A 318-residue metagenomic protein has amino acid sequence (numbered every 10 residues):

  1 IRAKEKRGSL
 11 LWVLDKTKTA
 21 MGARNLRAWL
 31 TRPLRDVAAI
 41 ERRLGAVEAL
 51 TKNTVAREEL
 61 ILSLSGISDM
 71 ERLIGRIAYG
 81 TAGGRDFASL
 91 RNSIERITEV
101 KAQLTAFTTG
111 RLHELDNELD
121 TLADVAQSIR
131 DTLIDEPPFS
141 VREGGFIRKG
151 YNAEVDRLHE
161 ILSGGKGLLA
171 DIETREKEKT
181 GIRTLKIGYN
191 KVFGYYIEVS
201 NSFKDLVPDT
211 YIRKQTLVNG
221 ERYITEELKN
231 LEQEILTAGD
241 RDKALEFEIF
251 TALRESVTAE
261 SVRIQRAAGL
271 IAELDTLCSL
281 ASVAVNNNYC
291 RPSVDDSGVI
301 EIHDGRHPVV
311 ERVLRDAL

Functional and structural regions predicted by a protein language model:
I1-L318: Alpha-helical coupling/stalk and coiled-coil linker elements that connect catalytic or binding modules and transmit
